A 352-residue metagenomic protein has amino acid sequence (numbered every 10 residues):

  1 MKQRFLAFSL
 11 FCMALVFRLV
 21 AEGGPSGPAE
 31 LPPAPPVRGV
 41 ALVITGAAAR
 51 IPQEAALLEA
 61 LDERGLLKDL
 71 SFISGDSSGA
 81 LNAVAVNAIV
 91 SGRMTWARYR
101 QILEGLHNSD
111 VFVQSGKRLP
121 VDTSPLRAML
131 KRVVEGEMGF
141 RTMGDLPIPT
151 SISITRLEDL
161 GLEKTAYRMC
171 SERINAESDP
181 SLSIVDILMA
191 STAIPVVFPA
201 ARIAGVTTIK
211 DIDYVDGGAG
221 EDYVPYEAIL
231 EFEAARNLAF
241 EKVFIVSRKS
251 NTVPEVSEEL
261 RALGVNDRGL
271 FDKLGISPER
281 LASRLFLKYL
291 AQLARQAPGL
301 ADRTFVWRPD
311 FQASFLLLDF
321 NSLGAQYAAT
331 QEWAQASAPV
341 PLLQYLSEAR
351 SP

Functional and structural regions predicted by a protein language model:
M1-R4: Positively charged n-region of N-terminal signal peptides that target proteins for export
A7-R18: Bacterial N-terminal signal peptides
L19-P28: Non-Sec secretion/translocation targeting segments of pathogen effectors
E30-A34: A short, basic/flexible loop-to-alpha-helix module at the beginning of a structural domain
P35-V43, A48-G136, K164-E177, S181-L188: Patatin-like phospholipase
A41, G116-V246, G299-V340: Active-site-adjacent alpha/beta core region of enzyme catalytic domains
G46-R50, S78-A80, D159, A219 (+1 more regions): Solvent-exposed loop/turn segments at secondary-structure junctions within structured extracellular/periplasmic domains
A234-A239, I245-W307, A328-P352: Terminal low-complexity/disordered tails
